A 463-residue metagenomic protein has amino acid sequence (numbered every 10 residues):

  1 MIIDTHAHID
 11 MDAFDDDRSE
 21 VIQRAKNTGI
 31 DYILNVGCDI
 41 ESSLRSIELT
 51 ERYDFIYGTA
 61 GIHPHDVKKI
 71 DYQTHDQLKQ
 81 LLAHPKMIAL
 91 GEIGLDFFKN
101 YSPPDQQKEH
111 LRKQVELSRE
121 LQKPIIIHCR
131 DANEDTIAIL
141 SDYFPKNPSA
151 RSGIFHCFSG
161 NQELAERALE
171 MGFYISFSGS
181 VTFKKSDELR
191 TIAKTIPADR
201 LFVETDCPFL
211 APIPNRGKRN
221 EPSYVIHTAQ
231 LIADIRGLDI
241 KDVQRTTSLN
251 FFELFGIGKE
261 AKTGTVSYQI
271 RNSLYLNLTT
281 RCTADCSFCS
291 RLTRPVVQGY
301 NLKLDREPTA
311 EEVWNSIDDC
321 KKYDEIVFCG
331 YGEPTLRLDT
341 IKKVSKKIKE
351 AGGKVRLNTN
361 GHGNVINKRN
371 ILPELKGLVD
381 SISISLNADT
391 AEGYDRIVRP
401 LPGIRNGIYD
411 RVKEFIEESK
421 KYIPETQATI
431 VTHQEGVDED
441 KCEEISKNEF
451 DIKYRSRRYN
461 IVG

Functional and structural regions predicted by a protein language model:
M1-F255, S273, F288-P295, N301-W314: Mid-domain alpha/beta scaffold segments of enzyme catalytic cores
G94-F98, P208-F209, P334-T335, G361-V365 (+3 more regions): Conserved radical SAM core fold
Q106-E116, E221-Y224, P400-K421: Glycine-rich S-adenosyl-L-methionine
V115, I137-G153, F255-K262, I341-A351 (+2 more regions): Short, electropositive alpha-helical surface patch
I175, S180, N358-N364, R399-P402 (+1 more regions): Conserved strand-turn element in the central/C-terminal portion of the radical SAM core barrel that lines
A261-L292: N-terminal pre-triad scaffold of radical SAM enzymes
A261-T263, T309-K321, I326, G407-G463: Auxiliary Fe-S-binding modules of radical SAM enzymes
G299-W314, P334-G377, A388-D389, T432-D440: Canonical radical SAM enzyme core domain
